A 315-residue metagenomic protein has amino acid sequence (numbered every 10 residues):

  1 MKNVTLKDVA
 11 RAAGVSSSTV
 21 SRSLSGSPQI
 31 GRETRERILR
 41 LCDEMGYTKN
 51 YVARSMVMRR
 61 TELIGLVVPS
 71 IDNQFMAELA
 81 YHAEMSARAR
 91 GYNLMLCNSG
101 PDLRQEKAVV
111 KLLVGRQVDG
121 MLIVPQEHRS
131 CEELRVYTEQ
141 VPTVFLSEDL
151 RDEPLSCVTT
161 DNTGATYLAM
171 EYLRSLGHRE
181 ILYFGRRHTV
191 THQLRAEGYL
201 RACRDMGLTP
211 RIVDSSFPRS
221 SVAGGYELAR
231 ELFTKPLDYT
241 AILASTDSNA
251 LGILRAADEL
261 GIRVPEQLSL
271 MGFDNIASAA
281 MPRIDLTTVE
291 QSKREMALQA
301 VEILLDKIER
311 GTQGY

Functional and structural regions predicted by a protein language model:
M1-R60: N-terminal helix-turn-helix DNA-binding module of bacterial transcription factors
M1-T5, D43-Y81, A89-Y92, G100-P101 (+1 more regions): N-terminal helix-turn-helix/winged-helix DNA-binding helices and compositionally similar short basic alpha-helical
S17-R22, M56-D72, Q126, Y172 (+1 more regions): Short beta-strand segments enriched in small/hydrophobic residues
S25, S70-N73, G100-P101, R186-V190 (+1 more regions): Short histidine/acidic/glycine/proline-rich micro-motifs that form metal- and phosphate-coordinating active-site loops
E44, H82-R90, K111-V114, T138-F145 (+1 more regions): Bacterial carbohydrate/catabolite-sensing allosteric modules
M85-E133: Central regulatory/effector-binding core of bacterial HTH transcription factors
